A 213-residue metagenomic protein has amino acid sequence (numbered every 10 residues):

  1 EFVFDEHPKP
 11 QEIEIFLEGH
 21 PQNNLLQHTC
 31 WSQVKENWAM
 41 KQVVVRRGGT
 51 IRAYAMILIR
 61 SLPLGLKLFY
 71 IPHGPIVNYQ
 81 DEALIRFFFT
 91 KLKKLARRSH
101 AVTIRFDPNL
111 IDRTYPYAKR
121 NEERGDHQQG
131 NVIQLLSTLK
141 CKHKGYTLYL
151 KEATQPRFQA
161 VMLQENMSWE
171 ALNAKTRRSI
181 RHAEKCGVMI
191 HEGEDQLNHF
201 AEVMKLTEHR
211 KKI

Functional and structural regions predicted by a protein language model:
F2-P8, Q129-I213: Acyltransferase donor/substrate-recognition loop-hinge adjacent to the catalytic core
D5-G48: N-terminal charged segments
Q11-N24, I51-R60, L139-Q155: An N-terminal domain-start capping segment
S32-N121: Conserved donor-binding loop and adjoining core beta-sheet/short helix segment in diverse acyl/aminoacyl transferases
L84-F88, Q128, I213: Soluble or luminal CAZymes and related metallo-dependent hydrolases
L84-I85, R124-G125, L172: Charged, low-complexity surface patches
K119-I133: A charged helix-plus-loop insertion that forms the helical arch/lid used to bind and gate nucleic-acid substrates
